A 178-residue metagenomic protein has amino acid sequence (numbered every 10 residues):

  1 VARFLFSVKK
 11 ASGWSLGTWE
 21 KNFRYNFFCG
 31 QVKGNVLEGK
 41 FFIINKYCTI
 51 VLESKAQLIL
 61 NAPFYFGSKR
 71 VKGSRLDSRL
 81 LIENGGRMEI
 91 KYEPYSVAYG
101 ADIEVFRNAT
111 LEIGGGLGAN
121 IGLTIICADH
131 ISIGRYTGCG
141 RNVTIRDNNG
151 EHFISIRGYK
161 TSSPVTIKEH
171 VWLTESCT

Functional and structural regions predicted by a protein language model:
V1-R146, P164-H170, S176-C177: Domain-scale signature associated with acetyltransferase and cell-envelope carbohydrate enzymes
K160-T161: Replace "Gram-negative outer membrane beta-barrel proteins" with "bacterial and organellar outer membrane beta-barrel
